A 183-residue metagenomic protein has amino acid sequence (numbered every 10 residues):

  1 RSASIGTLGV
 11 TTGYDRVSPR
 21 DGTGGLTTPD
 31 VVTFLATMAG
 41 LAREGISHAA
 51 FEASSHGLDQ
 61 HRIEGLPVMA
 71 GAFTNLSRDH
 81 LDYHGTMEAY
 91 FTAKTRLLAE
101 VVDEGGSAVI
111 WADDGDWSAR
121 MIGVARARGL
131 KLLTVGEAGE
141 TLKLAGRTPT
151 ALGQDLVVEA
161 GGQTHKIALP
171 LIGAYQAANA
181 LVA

Functional and structural regions predicted by a protein language model:
S2, H48-A49, L132: Hydrophobic anchor at the start of a short beta-strand that flanks the dinucleotide cofactor-binding loop
S2-G13: Short beta-strand-centered segment that lines the nucleotide-binding/catalytic pocket of NTP-utilizing
V17-V31, D79-T86: Flexible beta-alpha connector loops of hexameric P-loop NTPases
D21-F51: Conserved nucleotide-sensing/catalytic segment adjacent to the nucleotide-binding pocket in NTP-handling enzymes
D21-T28, G65-M69, A125-R128: Short, hinge-like loop/turn segments at secondary-structure boundaries
P29-T33, F51-G57, A89-T92, T134-A138: Short gly/ser/thr-rich secondary-structure transition/capping motifs
E44, V68-V182: Acidic, Mg2+-coordinating active-site environments of NTP-dependent enzymes
G45-I63: Glycine-rich phosphate-binding loop used to anchor ATP phosphates in small-molecule kinases, encompassing both
